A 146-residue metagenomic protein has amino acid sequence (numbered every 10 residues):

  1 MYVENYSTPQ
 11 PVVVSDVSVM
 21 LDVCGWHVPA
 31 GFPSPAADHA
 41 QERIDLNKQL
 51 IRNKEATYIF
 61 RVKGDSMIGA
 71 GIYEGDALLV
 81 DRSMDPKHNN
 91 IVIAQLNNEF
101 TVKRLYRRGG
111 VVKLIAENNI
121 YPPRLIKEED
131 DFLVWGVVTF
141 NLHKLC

Functional and structural regions predicted by a protein language model:
M1-I68, E99-F100, V111, F140-C146: Short, positionally conserved secondary-structure boundary motifs
V19, R107-C146: Glycine- and charge-enriched low-complexity intrinsically disordered segments
I51, S83-D85: Short polar/acidic secondary-structure junctions
E74, L96-T101, F132-L133: Short coil-to-beta-strand transition motifs
G75-D76, N90: Structural motif
L79-V80, I93: Hydrophobic beta-strand signal
H88-V102, Y106-V112: Short, compositionally biased
